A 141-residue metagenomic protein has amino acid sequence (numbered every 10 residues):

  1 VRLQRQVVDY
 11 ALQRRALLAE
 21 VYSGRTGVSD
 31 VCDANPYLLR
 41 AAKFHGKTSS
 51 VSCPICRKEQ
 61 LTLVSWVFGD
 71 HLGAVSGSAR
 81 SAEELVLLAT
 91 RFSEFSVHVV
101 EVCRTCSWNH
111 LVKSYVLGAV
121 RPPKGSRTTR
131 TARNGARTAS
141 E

Functional and structural regions predicted by a protein language model:
V1-P36: N-terminal alpha-helical interaction blocks
R2-R5, G46, P54: Long, charged interaction segments in nuclear RNA/chromatin-associated proteins
R2-V8, K113-E141: C-terminal/domain-terminus segments
P36-S50, R91-V97: Short, flexible, mixed-charge glycine/proline-rich loop motifs that serve as phosphate/nucleic-acid-contacting
C53-C56, C103-C106: Short cysteine-rich clusters marking metal-coordination/redox-active sites
E59-L63, N109-Y115: Short, non-ligating residues that shape and space the ligands of small metal-coordination modules and catalytic
V67-S78, G118-S126: Short cysteine/histidine-rich metal-coordination sites, predominantly Zn2+-binding motifs
R80-V97, R137: Short Fe-S-cluster ligation motifs
